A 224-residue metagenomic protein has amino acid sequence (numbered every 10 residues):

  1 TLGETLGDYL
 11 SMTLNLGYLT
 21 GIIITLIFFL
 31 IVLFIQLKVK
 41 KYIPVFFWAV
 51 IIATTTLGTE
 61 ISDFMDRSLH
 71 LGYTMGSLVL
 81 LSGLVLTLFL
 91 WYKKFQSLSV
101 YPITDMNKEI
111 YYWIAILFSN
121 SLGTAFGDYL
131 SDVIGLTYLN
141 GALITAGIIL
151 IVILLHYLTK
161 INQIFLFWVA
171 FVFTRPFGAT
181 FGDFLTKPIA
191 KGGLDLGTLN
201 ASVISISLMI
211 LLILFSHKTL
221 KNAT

Functional and structural regions predicted by a protein language model:
T1-T224: Polytopic alpha-helical membrane proteins, predominantly small-molecule transporters/carriers
